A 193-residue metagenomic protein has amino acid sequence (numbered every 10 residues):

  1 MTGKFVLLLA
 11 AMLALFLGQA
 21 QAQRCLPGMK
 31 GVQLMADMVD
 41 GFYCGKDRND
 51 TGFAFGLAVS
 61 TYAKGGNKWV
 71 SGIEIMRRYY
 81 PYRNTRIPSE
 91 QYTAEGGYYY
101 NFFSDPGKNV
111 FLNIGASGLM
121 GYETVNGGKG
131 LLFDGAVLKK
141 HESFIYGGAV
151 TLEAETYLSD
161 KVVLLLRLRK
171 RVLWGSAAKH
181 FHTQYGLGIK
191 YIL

Functional and structural regions predicted by a protein language model:
M1-M29: Cleavable N-terminal export/targeting peptides
Q21-G72, K190-I192: Short glycine/proline- and aromatic-enriched beta-strand/turn motifs that initiate or cap beta-hairpins
R24-V32, G65-S71, K108-I114, E142-F144 (+2 more regions): Outer-envelope beta-barrel architecture signal
M38-F42, Y79-P81, F133-L138, R169-V172: Extracytoplasmic loops and strand-loop junctions of Gram-negative outer membrane beta-barrel proteins
K46-T51, T85-Q91, V137-F144, A177-H182: Replace "Gram-negative outer membrane beta-barrel proteins" with "bacterial and organellar outer membrane beta-barrel
A58-L132, V162, Y191-L193: Gram-negative (and chloroplast) outer-membrane scaffold detector with strong preference for beta-barrel transmembrane
L138, I145-T156: Acidic, glycine-rich flexible loop segments
F181-L193: Outer-membrane beta-barrel "beta-signal"
